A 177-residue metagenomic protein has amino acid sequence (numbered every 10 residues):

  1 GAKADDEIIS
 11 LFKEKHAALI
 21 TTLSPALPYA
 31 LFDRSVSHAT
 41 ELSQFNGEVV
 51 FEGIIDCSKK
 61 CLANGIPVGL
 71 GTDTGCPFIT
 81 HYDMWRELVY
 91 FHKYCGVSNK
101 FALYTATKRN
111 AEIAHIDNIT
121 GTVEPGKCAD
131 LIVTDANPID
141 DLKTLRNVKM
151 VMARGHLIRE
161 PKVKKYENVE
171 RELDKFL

Functional and structural regions predicted by a protein language model:
G1-F51, G69, G75, A114 (+1 more regions): Active-site core of metal-dependent hydrolases
E7-I8, A30-F32, T80-H81, A111 (+2 more regions): Short Asp/Glu-rich motifs
S10, D56, V151: Acidic, metal/ion-coordinating pockets
E14-K15, N64-G65, L145: Structured helix-beta-strand junction loops
H38-L42, F51-N137: His/Asp/Glu-enriched, well-ordered alpha-helical/loop segment that forms or immediately abuts the divalent-metal
A106-K108, C128-R171: C-terminal cap of metal-dependent C-N hydrolases
